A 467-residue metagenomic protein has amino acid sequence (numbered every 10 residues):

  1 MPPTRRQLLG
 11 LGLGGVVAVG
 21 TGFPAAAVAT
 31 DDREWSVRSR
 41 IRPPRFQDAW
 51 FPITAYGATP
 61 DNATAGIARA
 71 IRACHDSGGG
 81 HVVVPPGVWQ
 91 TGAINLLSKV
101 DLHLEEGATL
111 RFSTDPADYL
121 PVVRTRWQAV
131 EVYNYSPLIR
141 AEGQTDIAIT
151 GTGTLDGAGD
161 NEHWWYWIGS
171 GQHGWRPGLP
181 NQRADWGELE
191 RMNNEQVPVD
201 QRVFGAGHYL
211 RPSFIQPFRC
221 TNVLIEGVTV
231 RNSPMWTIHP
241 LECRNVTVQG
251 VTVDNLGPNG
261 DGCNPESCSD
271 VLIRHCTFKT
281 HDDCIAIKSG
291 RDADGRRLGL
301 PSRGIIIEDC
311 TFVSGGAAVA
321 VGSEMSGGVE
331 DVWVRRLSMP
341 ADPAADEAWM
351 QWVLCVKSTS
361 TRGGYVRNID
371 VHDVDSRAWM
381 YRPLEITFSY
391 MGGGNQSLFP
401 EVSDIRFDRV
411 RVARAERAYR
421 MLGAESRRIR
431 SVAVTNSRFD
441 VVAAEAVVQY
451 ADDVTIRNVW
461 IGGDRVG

Functional and structural regions predicted by a protein language model:
P2-G467: Extracellular/periplasmic carbohydrate-active domains that bind, remodel, or depolymerize complex polysaccharides
